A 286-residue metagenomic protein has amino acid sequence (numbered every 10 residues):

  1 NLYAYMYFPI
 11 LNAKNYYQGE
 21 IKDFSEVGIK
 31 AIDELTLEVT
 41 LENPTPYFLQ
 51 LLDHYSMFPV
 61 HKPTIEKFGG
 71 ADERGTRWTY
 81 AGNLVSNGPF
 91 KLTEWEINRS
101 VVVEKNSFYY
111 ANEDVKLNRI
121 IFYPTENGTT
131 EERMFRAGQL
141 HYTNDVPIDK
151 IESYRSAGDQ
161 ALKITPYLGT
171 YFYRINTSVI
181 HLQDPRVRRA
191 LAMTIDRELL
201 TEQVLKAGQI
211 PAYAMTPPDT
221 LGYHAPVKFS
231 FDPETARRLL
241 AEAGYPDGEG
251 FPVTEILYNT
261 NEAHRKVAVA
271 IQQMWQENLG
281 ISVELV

Functional and structural regions predicted by a protein language model:
N1-M6, E38-T40, E131-M134, H181: Aromatic- and charge-enriched surface segment that lines or borders ligand/interaction sites
L11-T36, T40-V115, R119, T129 (+2 more regions): Gly/Pro-rich hinge or "lid" segments in bacterial periplasmic/extracellular proteins
F24, I32-E34, V85, E96-N98 (+5 more regions): Short, solvent-exposed loop/turn segments at the edges of secondary structure
E34-L35, E42-P46, D53-M57, W95-I97 (+9 more regions): Solvent-exposed coil/turn segments that connect beta secondary-structure elements in extracytoplasmic/periplasmic
L35-L37, R136-D145, M274, N278-S282: Alpha-to-beta junction loops
T93-E104, I121-V179, E198, E202: Extracellular/periplasmic solute-recognition and catalytic clefts
V102-K105, Q183-E277, S282: Append "and occasionally in soluble cytosolic enzymes with long acidic Gly/Pro-rich linkers
F122, I164, I256, L285-V286: A structural preference for short, hydrophobic beta-strand core positions in alpha/beta folds
